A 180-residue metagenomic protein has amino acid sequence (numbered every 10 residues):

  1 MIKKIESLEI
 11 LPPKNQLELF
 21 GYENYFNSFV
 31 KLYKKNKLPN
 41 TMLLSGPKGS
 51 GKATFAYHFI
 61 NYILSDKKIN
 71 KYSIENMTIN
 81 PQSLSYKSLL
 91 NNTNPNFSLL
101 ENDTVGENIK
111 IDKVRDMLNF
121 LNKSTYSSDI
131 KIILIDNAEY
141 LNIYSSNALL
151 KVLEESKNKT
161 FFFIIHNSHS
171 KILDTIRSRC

Functional and structural regions predicted by a protein language model:
M1-Y144: Clamp-loader machinery-focused feature within the broader ASCE/P-loop NTPase space
L44, I135, L149-L150, H166: Hydrophobic residues in beta-strands of the RecA-like P-loop NTPase core, especially within AAA+ ATPase
N96, K159, S178-R179: Short acidic capping loops at alpha-helix termini that bridge into adjacent secondary structure
N122, N147-I164: Conserved catalytic/switch belt of AAA+ P-loop NTPases
K131, R179-C180: Short, cationic motifs built from Arg/Lys/His that form the positively charged side of catalytic pockets
Y144-E155, S170-R179: Short regulatory helix/loop adjacent to the ATP-binding pocket of P-loop NTPases
I164, S168-S170: Short glycine/proline-centered loop/turn elements that form peptide/ligand docking sites
